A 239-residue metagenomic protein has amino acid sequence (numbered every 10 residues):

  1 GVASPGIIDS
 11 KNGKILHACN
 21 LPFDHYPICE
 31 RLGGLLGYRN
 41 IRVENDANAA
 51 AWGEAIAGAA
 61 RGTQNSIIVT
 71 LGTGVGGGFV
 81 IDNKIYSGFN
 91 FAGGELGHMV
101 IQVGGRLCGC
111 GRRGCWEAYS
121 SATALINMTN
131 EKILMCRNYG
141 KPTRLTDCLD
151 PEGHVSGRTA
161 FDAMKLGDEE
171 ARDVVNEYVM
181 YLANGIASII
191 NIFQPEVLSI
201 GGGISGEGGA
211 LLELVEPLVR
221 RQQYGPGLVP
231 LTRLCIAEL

Functional and structural regions predicted by a protein language model:
G1, D9-N12, E30-N40, G53-Q64 (+3 more regions): ATP-binding/phosphotransfer module of carbohydrate and carboxylate kinases, centering on a glycine-rich
G1-P5, E44, I68-G74, G78-V80: Short beta-strand segments
I15-L21: Short glycine-enriched, charge-decorated loop/helix-capping segments at active-site entrances that position
L16, Y86-S87: Generic structural signal for well-ordered beta-strand positions
D24-H25: Short catalytic helix/loop segments, enriched in acidic residues and glycine and frequently bearing histidine
V43-G53: A glycine-rich, Thr/Ser-enriched phosphate-binding loop motif common to dinucleotide/cofactor-binding enzymes
A49, T73-G76, V103: Conserved A3 ("GATE") glycine/threonine-rich loop of ANL adenylate-forming enzymes
A92-E95: Structural signature of FAD isoalloxazine-binding scaffolds in flavoprotein oxidoreductases
